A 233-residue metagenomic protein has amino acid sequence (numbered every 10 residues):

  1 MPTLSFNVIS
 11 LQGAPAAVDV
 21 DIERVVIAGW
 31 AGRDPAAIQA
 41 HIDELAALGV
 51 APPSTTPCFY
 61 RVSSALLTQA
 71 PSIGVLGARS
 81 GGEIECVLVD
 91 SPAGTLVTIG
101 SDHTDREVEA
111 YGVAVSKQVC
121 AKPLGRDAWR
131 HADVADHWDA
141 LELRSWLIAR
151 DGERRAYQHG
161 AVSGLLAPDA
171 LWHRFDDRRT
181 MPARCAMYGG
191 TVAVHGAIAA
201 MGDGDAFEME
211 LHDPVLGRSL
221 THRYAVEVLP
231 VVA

Functional and structural regions predicted by a protein language model:
M1-A183, A193-A233: Catalytic-core "active-site belt" of small-molecule-metabolizing enzymes, emphasizing His/Asp/Glu-rich regions
M187-G190: Entry/capping segment at the start of metal-dependent catalytic domains with acidic active-site entry clusters
